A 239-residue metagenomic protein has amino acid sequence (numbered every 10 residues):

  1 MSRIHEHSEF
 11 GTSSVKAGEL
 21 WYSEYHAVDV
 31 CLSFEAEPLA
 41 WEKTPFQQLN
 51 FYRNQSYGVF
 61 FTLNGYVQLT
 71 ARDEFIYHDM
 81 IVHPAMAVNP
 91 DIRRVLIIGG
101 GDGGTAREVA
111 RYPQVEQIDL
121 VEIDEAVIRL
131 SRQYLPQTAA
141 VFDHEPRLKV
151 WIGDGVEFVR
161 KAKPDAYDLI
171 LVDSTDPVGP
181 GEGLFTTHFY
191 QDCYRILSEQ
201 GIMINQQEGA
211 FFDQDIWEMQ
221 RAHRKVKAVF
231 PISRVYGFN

Functional and structural regions predicted by a protein language model:
S2-F60: N-terminal auxiliary segments of SAM/dcSAM-dependent transferases
S2-Y22, L69-Q200, I204-N205, F212-M219 (+2 more regions): The AdoMet/dcAdoMet-binding core of the Class I SAM-like
Q55, D154, N239: Residues at the C-termini of beta-strands that transition into short coil/loop
L63-G65: Short strand-turn-strand beta-turns centered on an Asx-Gly dipeptide
F230-N239: Conserved S-adenosyl-L-methionine
